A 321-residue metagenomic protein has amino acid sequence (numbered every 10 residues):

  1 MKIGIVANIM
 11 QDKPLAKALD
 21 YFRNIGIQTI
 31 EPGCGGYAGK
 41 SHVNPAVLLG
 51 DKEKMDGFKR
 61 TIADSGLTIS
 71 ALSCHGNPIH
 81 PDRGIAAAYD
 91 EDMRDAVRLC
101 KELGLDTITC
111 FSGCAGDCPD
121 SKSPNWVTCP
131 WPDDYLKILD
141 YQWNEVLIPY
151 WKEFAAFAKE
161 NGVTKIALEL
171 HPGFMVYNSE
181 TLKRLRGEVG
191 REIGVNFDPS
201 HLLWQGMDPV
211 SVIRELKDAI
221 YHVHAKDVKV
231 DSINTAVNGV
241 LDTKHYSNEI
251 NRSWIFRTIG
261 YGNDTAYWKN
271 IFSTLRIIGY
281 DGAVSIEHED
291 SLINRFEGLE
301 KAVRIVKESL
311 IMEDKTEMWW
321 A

Functional and structural regions predicted by a protein language model:
K2, I30, L72, P132-Y261 (+1 more regions): Acidic/histidine-rich catalytic cores of soluble enzymes
I5, F22, I30, I62 (+11 more regions): Conserved, mostly hydrophobic/aromatic
V6-M10, G33-Y37, C74-N77, G113-A115 (+4 more regions): Active-site beta-loop-alpha junctions enriched in small/polar residues
A16-K17, Y21, R60-D64, I79-G194 (+1 more regions): Active-site acidic/histidine proton-transfer and metal-coordination neighborhood in alpha/beta enzyme cores
A18-A38: Catalytic domains of carbohydrate-active enzymes, especially glycoside hydrolases
I27, L105, V163, I220 (+1 more regions): A structural motif
G33-G57, A115-P119: Glycine-rich, proline-tolerant flexible connector loops at the mouths of alpha/beta enzymes
R295-K315: C-terminal helical cap(s) of enzyme catalytic domains, especially alpha/beta-barrels
